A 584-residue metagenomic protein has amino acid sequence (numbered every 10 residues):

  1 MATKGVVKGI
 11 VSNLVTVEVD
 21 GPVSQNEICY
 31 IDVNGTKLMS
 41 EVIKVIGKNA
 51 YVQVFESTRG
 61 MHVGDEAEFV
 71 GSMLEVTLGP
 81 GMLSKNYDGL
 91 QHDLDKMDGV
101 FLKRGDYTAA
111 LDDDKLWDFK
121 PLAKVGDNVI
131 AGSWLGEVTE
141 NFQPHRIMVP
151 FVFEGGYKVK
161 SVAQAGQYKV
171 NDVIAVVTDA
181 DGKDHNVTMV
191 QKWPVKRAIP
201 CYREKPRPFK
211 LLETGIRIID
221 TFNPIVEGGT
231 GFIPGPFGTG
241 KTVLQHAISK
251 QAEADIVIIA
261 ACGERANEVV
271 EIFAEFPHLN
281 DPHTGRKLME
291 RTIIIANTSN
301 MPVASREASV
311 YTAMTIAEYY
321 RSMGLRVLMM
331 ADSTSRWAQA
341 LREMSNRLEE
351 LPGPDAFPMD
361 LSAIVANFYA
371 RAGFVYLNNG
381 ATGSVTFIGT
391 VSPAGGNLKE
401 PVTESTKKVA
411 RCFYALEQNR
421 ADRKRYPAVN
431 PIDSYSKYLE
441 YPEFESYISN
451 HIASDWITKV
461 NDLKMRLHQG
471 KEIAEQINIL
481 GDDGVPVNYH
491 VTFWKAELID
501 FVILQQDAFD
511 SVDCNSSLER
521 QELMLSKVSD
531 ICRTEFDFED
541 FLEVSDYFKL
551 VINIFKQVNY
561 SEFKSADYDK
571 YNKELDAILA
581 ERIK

Functional and structural regions predicted by a protein language model:
M1-K103: N-terminal accessory targeting/assembly segments
D20, N34, S72-M73, Q91 (+4 more regions): Short, surface-exposed secondary-structure boundary micro-motifs
I43-N49, P80-Q91, Q143-G166, D184-I199: Short, compositionally biased
V54, R59, F119-N128, K158-Q167: Short histidine-centered loop motifs in beta-beta connectors
L74-L78, D93-G99, G182-H185, K205 (+5 more regions): Active-site phosphate-binding and catalytic loops of NTP-dependent enzymes
G99-S133, E137-E140, H145-V152, K169-G229 (+3 more regions): P-loop NTPase nucleotide-binding/switch module
T221-F222, G228-I552, K556, K564: P-loop NTPase catalytic core
D546-I583: Long, highly charged low-complexity segments enriched in Glu/Asp and Lys/Arg with interspersed Ser/Thr
